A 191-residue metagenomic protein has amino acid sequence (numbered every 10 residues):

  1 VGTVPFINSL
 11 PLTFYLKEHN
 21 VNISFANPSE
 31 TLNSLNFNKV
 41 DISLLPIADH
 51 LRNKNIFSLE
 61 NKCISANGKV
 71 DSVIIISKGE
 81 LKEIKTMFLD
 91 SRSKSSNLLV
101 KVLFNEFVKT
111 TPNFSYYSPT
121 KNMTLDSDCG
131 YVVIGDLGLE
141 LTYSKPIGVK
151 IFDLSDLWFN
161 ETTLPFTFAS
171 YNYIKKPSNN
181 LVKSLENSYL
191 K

Functional and structural regions predicted by a protein language model:
V1, L35, F104, Y171 (+1 more regions): A residue-level signal for conserved active-site and pocket-lining positions in enzyme catalytic cores
V1-K17, A26, S72-C129: Bilobed "Venus flytrap"/periplasmic-binding protein-like clamshell domains and structurally analogous long
I7-E83, S91-R92: Short, glycine-/small- and polar/acidic-enriched structural segments that line small-molecule recognition paths
F14, I56, K101, S144-K145: Short amphipathic alpha-helical segments
N22-S24, F57, T111-N113, G148-K150: Conserved beta-strand segments of alpha/beta enzyme cores
Y116-K191: Pocket-lining segment of extracytoplasmic ligand-binding domains
